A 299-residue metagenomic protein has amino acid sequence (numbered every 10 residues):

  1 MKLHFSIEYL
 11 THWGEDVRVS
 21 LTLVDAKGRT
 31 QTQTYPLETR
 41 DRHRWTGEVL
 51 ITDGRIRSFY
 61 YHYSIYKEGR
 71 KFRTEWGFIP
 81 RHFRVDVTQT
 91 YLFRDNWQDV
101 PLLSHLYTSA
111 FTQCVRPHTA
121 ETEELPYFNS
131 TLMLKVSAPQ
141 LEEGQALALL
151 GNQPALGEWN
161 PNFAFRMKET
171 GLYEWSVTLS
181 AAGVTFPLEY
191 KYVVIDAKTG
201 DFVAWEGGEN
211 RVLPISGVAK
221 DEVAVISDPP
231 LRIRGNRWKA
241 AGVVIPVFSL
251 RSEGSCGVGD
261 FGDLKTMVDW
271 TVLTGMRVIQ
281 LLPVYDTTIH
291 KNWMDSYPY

Functional and structural regions predicted by a protein language model:
M1-T11, R94-Q145, E222-N236: Basic K/R-rich, polyanion-interacting modules in nucleoproteins and related proteins
K2-W13, S20-T22, L134-S137, V243-S252: Short, Lys/Arg-rich amphipathic segments at extreme N-termini
L10-I56, Y66-D86, Q140-F186, I195-V218 (+2 more regions): Aromatic-rich carbohydrate-binding modules that target alpha-glucans
Q89: Catalytic "initiation/cleavage/transfer" segments centered on a nucleophilic residue and adjacent nucleic-acid-engaging
P126-Y127, Y192, W270: Non-catalytic accessory regions flanking glycosidase/transglycosidase catalytic cores in CAZymes
F202, G207-N236, G262-T266, V278 (+1 more regions): Extended acidic/polar, glycine-enriched regions that form or flank non-catalytic beta-rich accessory modules
R232-Y299: Acidic/aromatic-lined carbohydrate-recognition and catalytic surfaces of CAZymes acting on diverse glycans
